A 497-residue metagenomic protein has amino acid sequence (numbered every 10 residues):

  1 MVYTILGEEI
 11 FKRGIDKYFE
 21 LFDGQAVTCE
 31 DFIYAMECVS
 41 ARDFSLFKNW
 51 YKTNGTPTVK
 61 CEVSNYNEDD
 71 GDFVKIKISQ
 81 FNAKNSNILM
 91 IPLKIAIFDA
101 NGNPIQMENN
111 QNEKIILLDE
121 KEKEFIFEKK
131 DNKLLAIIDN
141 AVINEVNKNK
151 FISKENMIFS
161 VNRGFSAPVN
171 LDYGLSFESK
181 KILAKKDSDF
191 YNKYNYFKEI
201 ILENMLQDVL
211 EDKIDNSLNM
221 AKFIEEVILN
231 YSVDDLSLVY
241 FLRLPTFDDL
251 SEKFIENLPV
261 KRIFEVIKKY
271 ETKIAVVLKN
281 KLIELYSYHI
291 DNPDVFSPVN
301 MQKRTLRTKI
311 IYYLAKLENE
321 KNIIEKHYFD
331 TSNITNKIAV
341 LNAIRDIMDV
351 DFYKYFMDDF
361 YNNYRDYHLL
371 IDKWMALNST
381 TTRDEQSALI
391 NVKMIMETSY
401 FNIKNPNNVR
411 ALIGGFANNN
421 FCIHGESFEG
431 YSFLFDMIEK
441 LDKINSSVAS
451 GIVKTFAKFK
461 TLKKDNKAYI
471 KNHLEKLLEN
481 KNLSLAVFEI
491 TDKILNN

Functional and structural regions predicted by a protein language model:
M1-I5: Acidic, glycine-rich low-complexity/disordered segments
E8-K12, D16-Y355, H368-K373, Q386-A388 (+3 more regions): Non-catalytic accessory/interaction domains
M357, M375-A376, T380: Eukaryote-skewed repeat-based solenoidal scaffolds used as protein-protein interaction platforms, primarily
